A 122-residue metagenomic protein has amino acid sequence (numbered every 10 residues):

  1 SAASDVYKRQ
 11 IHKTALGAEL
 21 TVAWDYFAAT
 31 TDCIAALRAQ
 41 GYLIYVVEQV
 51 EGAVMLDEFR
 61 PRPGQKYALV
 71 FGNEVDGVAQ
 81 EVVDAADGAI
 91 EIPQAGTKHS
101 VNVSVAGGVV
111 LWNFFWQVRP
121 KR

Functional and structural regions predicted by a protein language model:
A2-Y7: Short, small-residue-biased leader/transition segments that mark boundaries at the very start of proteins
K8-H12, D84-D87: Short amphipathic alpha-helical segments, especially helix-boundary/capping motifs
Q10-V78: S-adenosyl-L-methionine/SAH cofactor-binding core of RNA-modifying enzymes
V82-R122: Structured adenosyl-cofactor binding patch, chiefly the S-adenosyl-L-methionine
